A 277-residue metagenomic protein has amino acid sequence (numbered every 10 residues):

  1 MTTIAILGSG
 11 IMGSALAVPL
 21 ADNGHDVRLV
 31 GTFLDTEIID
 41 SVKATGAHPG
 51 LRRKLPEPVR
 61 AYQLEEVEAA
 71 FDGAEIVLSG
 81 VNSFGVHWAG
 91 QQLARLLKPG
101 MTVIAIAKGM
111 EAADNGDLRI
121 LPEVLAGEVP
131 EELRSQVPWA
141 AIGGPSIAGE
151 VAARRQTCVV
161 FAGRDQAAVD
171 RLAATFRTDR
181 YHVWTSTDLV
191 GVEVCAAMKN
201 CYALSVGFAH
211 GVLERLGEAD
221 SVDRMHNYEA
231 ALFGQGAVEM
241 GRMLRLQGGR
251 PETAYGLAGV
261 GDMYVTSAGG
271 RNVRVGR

Functional and structural regions predicted by a protein language model:
M1-K54, R60-Y62, E66, A113 (+1 more regions): NAD(P)+-binding Rossmann beta1-loop-alpha1 motif at the extreme N-terminus of oxidoreductases
G8, G31, A107, G143 (+1 more regions): Short beta-strand/turn micro-motifs composed of small residues that flank or help shape donor/cofactor-binding pockets
S9, G13, D35, V86 (+10 more regions): Generic structural signal for well-ordered, non-membrane alpha-helical segments in soluble metabolic enzymes
L64-D72, I76-Q156, L172: Rossmann-like NAD(P)(H) cofactor-binding subdomain of soluble oxidoreductases
L96, E131-P138, Q156-E252: Internal alpha-helical scaffold of NAD(P)-dependent oxidoreductase catalytic cores
G248-R277: C-terminal substrate-binding/catalytic lobe of Rossmann-fold NAD(P)-dependent oxidoreductases
